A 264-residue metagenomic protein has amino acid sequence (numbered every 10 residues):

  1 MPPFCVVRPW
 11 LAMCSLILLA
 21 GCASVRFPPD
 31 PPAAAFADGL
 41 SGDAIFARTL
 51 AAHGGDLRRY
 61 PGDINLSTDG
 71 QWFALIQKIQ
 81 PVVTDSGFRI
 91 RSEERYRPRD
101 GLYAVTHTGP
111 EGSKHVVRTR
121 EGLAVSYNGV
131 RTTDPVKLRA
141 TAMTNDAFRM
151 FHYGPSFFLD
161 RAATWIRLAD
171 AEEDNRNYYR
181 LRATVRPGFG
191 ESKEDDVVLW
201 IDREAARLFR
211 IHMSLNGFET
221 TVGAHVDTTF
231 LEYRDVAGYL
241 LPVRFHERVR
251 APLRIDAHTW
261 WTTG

Functional and structural regions predicted by a protein language model:
M1-C14: Bacterial N-terminal signal peptides that target proteins for export
L18-G21: C-terminal motif of bacterial Sec signal peptides marking the signal peptidase cleavage site
V25, P29, A37-D38, G42-T132: N-terminal mature ectodomain segment of secretory-pathway/periplasmic proteins
P32, A52, T164-A169, D227-F230: Short structured motifs
L40, A44, V117-D195, L215-V222: Flexible, processing/modification-adjacent segments and terminal tails in exported/periplasmic/extracellular proteins
G87, G109-P110, A163, S192-E194 (+1 more regions): Short solvent-exposed loop/turn micro-motifs enriched in small/polar/acidic residues
P98, V117-T119, R167, I201-R203 (+1 more regions): Generic beta-strand structural signal
D174-G264: Gly/Pro-enriched, hydrophobic low-complexity segments that function as extracytoplasmic propeptides/linkers
